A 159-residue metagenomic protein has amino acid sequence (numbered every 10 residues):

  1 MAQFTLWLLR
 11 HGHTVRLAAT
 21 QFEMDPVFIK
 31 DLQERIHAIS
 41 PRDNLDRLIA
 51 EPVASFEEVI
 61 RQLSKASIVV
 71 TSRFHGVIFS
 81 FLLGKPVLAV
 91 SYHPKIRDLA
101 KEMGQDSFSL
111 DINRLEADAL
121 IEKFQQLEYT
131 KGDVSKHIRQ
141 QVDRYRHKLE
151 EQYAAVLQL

Functional and structural regions predicted by a protein language model:
M1-L159: Active-site anion-handling motifs in enzyme catalytic cores
